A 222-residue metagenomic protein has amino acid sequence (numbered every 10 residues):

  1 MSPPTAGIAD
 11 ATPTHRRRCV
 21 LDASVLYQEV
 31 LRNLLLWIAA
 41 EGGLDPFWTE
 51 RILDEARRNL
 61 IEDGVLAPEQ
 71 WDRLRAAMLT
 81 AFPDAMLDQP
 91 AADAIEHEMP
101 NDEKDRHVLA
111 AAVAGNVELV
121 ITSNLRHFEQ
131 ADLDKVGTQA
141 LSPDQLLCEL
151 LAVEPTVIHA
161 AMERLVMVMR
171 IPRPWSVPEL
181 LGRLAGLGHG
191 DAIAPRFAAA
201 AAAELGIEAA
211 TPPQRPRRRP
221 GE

Functional and structural regions predicted by a protein language model:
S2-N33: Metal-dependent nucleic-acid phosphoesterase active-site entry motif
P4, R126-P220: Acidic, PIN/NYN-like endoribonuclease modules and their adjacent C-terminal/linker elements
R18-L21, E29-D63: PIN/NYN-family metal-dependent endoribonuclease catalytic core
S24-V25, R51, R126, Q145: Alpha-helix/helix-capping structural signal
G43, P83-D84, G137: A generic structural signal for alpha->beta connector loops
F47-A91, V166-G188: PIN-domain endoribonuclease scaffold, especially VapC-family toxins
L87-V117: Helix-adjacent hinge/juxtasegments
D105-Q139: Acidic, metal-binding active-site segment of PIN/NYN-like and related structure-specific nucleases
